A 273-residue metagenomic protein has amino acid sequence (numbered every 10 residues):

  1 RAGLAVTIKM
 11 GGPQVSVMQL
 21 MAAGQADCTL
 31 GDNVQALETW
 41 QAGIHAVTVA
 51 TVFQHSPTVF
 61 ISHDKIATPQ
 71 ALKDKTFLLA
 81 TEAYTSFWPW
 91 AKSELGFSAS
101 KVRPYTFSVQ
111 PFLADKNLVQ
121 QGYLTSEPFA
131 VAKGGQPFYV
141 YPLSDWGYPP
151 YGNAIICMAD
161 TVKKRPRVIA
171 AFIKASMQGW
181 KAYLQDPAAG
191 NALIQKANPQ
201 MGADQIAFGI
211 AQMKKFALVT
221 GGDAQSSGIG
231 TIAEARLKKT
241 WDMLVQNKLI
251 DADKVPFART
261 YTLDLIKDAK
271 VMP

Functional and structural regions predicted by a protein language model:
R1-G122, Y141, P149: Short, glycine-/small- and polar/acidic-enriched structural segments that line small-molecule recognition paths
Q19, A23, L37, V47 (+12 more regions): Solvent-exposed, polar/charged alpha-helical surfaces in well-ordered, non-transmembrane soluble domains, broadly
V34, F107-A203: Pocket-lining segment of extracytoplasmic ligand-binding domains
W40, P89-K92, A132, Q195 (+1 more regions): Class I S-adenosyl-L-methionine
Q54-F60, Y151-I155, A159-D160, W241: Small-molecule pocket liners
K164-L249: Secondary-structure end/capping motifs
A235-P273: Conserved C-terminal helix/tail region of periplasmic/extracytoplasmic solute-binding proteins
